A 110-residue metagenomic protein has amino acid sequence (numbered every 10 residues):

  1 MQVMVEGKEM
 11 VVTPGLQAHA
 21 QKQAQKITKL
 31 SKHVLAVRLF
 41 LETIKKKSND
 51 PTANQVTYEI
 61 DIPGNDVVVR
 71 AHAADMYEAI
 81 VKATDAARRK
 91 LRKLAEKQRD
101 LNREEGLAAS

Functional and structural regions predicted by a protein language model:
M1-S110: N-terminal, polar/charged subdomain of small-to-medium soluble alpha/beta proteins
